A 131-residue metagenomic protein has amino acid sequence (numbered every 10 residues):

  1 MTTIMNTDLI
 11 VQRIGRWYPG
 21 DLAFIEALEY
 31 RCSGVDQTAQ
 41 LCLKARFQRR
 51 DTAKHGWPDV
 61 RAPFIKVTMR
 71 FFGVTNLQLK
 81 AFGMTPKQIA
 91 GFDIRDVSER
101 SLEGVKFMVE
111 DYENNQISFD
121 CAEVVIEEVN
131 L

Functional and structural regions predicted by a protein language model:
M1-L131: Surface-exposed, interaction-prone regions used to assemble/regulate multi-protein complexes
